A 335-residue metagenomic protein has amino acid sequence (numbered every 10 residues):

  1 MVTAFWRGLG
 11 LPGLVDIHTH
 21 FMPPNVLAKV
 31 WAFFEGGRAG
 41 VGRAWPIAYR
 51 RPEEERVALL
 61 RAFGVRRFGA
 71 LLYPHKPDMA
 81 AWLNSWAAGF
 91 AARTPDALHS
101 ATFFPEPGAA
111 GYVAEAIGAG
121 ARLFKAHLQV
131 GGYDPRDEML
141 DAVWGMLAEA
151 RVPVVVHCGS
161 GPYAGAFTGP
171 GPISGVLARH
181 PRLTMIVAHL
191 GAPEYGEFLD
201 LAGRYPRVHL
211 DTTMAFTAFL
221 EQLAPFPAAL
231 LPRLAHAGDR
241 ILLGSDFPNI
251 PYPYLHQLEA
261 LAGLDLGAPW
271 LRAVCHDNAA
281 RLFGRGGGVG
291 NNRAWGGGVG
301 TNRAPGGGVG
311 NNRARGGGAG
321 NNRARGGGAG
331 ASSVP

Functional and structural regions predicted by a protein language model:
M1-I17, P24-R67, A237-R240, P251-G306 (+2 more regions): Mid-to-C-terminal alpha-helical segments outside catalytic/metal-binding sites
H18, A87, L147, H189 (+4 more regions): Conserved, mostly hydrophobic/aromatic
H18-P24, H157, H189: Histidine-centered divalent metal-coordination motifs
N25-V30, A81-W82, Y112-V113, F167-T168 (+4 more regions): Short aromatic-enriched loop/helix-cap "lid" or pocket-rim segments at secondary-structure transitions that line
R66-R67, P74-T168, P206-H209, T217 (+1 more regions): Active-site gating/metal-coordination segments in enzymes
N84, G108-A110, I173, E194-F198 (+2 more regions): Short, well-ordered alpha-helical microsegments
R122-L123, Y133-L242: Catalytic pocket-lining loop regions of alpha/beta-barrel enzymes, especially the amidohydrolase/enolase/GH5 lineages
